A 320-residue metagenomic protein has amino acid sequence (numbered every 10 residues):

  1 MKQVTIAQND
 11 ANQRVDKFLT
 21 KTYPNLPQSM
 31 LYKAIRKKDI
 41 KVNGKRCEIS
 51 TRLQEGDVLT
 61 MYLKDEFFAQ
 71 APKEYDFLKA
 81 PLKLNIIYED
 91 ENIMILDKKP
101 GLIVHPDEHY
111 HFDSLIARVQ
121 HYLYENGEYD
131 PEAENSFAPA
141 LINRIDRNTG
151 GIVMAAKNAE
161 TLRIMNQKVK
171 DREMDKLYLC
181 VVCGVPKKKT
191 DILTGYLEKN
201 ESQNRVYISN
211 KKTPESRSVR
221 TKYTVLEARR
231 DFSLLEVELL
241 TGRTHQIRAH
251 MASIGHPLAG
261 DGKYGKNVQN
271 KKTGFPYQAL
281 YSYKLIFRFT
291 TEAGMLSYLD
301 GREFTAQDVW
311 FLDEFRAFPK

Functional and structural regions predicted by a protein language model:
M1-K320: RNA pseudouridine synthases
